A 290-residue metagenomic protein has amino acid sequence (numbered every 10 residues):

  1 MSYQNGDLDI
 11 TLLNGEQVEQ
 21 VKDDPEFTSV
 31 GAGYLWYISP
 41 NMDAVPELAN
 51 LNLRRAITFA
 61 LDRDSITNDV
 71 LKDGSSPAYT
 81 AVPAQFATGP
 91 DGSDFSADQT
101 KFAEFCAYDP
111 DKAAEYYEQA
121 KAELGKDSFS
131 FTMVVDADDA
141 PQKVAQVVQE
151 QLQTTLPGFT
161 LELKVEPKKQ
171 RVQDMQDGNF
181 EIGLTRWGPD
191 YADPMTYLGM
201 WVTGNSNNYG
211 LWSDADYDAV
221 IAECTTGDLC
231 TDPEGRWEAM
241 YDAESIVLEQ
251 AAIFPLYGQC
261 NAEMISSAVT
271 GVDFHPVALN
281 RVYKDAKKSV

Functional and structural regions predicted by a protein language model:
M1-N5, E19, I38, L51 (+12 more regions): Solvent-exposed, polar/charged alpha-helical surfaces in well-ordered, non-transmembrane soluble domains, broadly
M1-V45, D69: Extracellular/periplasmic solute-recognition and catalytic clefts
N5, Y34-A81, F102-F105, F129-D139 (+1 more regions): Alpha-helical secondary-structure segments
N14, A114, E118-P189, N261: Ligand/substrate-recognition segments at binding pockets and active sites
E19-V30, N179, D193-N208, S266-G271: Ligand-binding "clamshell"
T67, F105-C106, G158-R171, G199-S267 (+1 more regions): Extracytoplasmic/peripheral linker and loop segments enriched in polar/acidic and small residues with frequent Thr/Pro
P77-Q119, A140-Q142: Structural transition elements
E263-V290: Long beta-strand-rich cores associated with HINT superfamily self-processing modules
